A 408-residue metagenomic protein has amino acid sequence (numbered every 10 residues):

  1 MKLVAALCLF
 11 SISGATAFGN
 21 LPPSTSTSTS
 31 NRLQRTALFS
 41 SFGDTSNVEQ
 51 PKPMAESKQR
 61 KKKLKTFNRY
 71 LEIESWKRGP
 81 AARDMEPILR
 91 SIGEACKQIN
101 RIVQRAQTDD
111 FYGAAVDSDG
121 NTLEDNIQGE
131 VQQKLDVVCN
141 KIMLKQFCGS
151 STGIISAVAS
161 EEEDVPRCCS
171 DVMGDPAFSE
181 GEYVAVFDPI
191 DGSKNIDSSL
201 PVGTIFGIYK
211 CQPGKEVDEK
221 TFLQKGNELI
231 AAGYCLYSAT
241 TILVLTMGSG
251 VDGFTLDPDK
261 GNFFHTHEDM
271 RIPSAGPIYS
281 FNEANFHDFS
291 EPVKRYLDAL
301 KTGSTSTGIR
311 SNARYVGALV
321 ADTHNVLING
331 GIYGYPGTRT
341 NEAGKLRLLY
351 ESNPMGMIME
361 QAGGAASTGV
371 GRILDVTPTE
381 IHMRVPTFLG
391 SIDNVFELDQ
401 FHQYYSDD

Functional and structural regions predicted by a protein language model:
M1-S26: N-terminal chloroplast transit peptides
A6, G14, R35-L38, K63: N-terminal leader/targeting signatures
A17, T25, Q34-D44: N-terminal mitochondrial targeting presequences
S28-S30: Eukaryotic, compositionally biased intrinsically disordered regions
F42-D110, E124, V131, V137-D408: IMPase-like, lithium-sensitive Mg2+-dependent phosphomonoesterase catalytic core
A115-V116: Helix-loop segments that flank and shape redox-cofactor active sites
G120-N121: N-terminal alpha-helical transmembrane segments of multi-pass membrane transport and channel/translocase proteins
